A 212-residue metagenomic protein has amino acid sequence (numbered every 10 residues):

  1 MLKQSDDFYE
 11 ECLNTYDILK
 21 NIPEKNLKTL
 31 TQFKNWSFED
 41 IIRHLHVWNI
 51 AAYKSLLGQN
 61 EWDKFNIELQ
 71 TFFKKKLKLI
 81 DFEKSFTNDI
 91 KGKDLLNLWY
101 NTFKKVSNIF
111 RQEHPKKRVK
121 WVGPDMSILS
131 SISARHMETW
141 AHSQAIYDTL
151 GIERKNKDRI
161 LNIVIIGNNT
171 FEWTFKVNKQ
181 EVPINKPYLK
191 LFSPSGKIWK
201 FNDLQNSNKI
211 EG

Functional and structural regions predicted by a protein language model:
M1-K3, A51-R111, I160: Short, helix-capping/interhelical loops that line the mouth of catalytic, cofactor-, or ligand-binding pockets
M1-R43, A52: An N-terminal domain-cap segment
S5-F8, L96-W99, I132-R135: Hydrophobic packing residues in well-ordered alpha-helices of helical domains and bundles
L13-K20, N49-Y53, Y100-R111, W140-Y147: Structural signal for well-ordered, non-membrane alpha-helices
K20-T31, F103-I132: Acidic interhelical loop/turn segments
K28-F72, W121-V177: Short, contiguous alpha-helical
V177-P183, K190-L191: Short, conserved, surface-exposed binding loops centered on an aromatic residue
Y188-G212: Low-complexity, glycine/alanine/valine/leucine- and proline-rich hydrophobic stretches
